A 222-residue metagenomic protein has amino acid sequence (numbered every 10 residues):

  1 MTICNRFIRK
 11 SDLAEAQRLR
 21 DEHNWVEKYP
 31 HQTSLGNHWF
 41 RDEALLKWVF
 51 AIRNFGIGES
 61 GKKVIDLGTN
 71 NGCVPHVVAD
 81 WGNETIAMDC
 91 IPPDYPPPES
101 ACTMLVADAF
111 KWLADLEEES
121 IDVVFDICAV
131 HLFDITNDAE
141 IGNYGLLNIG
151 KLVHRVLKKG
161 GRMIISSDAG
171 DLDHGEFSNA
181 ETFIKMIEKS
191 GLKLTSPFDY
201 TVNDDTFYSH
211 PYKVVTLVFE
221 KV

Functional and structural regions predicted by a protein language model:
S11-G56: Class I SAM-dependent methyltransferase Rossmann-like catalytic core, especially the SAM/SAH-binding loop
S60-N70: Conserved class I S-adenosyl-L-methionine
N71-W112: Class I SAM-dependent methyltransferase SAM/SAH-binding core
A114-V124: A short acidic, Gly/Pro-enriched loop at the edge of an enzyme's catalytic core that lines a small-molecule cofactor
D122-N143: A short SAM/SAH-binding and catalytic strip from SAM-dependent methyltransferases
I141-K159: A short glycine-rich, Lys/Arg-flanked "PGG" loop and its adjoining helix->strand segment in the class I
G160-D168: Conserved beta-strand signature within the Rossmann-like core of class I S-adenosyl-L-methionine
F177-V222: Class I S-adenosyl-L-methionine
